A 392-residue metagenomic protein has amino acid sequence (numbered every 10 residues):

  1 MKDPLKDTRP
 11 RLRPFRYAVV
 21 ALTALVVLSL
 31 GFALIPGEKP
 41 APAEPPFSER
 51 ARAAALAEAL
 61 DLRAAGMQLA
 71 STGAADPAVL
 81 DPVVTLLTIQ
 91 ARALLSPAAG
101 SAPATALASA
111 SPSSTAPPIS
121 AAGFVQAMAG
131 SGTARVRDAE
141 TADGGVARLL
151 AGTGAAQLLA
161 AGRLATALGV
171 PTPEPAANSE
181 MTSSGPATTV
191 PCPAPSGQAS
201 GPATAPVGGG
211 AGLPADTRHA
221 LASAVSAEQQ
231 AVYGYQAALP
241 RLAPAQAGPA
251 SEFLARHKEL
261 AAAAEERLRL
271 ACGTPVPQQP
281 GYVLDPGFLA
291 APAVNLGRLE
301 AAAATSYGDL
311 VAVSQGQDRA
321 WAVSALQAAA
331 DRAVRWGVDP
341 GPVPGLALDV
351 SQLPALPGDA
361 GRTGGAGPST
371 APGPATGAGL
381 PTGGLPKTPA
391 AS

Functional and structural regions predicted by a protein language model:
K2-S392: All-alpha RGS (Regulator of G-protein Signaling) helical domain and cognate RGS-like helical scaffolds
